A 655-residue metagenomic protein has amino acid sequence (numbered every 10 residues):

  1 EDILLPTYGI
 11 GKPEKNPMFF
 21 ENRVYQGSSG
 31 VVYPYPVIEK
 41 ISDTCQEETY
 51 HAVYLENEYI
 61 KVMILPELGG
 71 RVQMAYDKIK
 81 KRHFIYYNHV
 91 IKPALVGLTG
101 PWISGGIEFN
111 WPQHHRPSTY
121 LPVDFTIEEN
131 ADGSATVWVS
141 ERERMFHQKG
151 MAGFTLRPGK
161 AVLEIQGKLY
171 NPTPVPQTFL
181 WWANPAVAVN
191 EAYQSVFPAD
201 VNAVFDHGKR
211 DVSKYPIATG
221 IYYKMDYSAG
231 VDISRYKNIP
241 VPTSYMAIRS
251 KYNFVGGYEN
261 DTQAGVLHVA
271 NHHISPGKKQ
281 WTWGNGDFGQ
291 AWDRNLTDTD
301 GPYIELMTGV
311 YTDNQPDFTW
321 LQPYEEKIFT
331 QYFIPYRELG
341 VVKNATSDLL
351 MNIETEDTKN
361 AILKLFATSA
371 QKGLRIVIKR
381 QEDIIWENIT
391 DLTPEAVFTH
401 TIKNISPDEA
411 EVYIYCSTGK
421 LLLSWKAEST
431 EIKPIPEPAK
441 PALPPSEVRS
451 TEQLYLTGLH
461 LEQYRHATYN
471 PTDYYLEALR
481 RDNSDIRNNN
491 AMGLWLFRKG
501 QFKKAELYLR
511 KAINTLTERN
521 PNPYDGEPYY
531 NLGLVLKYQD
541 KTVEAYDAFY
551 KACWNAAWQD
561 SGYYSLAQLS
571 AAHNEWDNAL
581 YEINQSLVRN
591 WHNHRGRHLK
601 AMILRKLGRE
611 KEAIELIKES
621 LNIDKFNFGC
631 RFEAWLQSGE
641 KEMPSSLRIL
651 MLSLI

Functional and structural regions predicted by a protein language model:
D2-F19, V53, M63, R71-M74 (+5 more regions): A contiguous, surface-exposed recognition patch within enzymatic or periplasmic domains that forms
M18-E48, A52-E56, S104-V162, F288-T319 (+1 more regions): Extended, loop-rich substrate-binding clefts of extracytoplasmic carbohydrate-active enzymes
V341-R449, F628-F632, Q637-M643: Long, contiguous interaction/recruitment modules in multidomain scaffold/adaptor proteins
L459-H460, L494, L534, Q568 (+2 more regions): Residue-level recognition of tetratricopeptide repeat
N483, T517, P523, A557 (+3 more regions): Short coil turns that delineate tetratricopeptide repeat
N488, P521-N522, P528, G562 (+2 more regions): TPR alpha-solenoid repeat register
